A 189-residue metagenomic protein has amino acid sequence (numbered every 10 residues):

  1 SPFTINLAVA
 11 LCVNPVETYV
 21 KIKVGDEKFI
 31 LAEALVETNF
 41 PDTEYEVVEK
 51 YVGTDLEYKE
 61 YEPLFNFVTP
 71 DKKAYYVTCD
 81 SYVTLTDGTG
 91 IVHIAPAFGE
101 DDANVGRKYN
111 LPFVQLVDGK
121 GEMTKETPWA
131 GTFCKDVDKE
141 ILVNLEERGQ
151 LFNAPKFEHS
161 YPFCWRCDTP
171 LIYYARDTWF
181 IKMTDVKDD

Functional and structural regions predicted by a protein language model:
P2-K120, V186-D189: NTP-handling and nucleic-acid-processing catalytic cores
E49, G53-Y58, W129-K139, E147: A glycine-biased structural micro-motif
I91-H93, K125-C134: The substrate-binding groove and active-site-proximal loops of carbohydrate-active enzymes, especially glycoside
F133-Y161: Phosphate/diphosphate-binding loops
E158, R176-F180: Short cysteine/histidine-rich zinc-coordinating motifs and their immediately flanking basic loops
C164: Short cysteine-rich clusters marking metal-coordination/redox-active sites
C167: Short Cys/His-rich metal-coordination motifs, predominantly Zn2+-binding knuckles/fingers
L171: Cys/His-rich microdomains that often coordinate metals
